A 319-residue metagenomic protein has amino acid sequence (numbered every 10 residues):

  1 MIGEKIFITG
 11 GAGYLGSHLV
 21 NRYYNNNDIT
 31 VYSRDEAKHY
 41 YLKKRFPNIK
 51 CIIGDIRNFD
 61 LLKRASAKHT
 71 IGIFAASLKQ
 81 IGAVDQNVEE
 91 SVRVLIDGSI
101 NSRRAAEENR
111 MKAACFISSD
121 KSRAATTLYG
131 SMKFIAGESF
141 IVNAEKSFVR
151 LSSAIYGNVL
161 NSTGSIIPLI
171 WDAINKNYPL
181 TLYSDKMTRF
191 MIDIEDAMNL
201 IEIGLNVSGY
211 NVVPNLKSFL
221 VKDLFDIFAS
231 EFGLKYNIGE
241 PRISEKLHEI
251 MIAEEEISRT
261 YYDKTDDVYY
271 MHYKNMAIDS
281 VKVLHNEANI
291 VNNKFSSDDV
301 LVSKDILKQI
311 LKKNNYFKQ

Functional and structural regions predicted by a protein language model:
I6-Y24: N-terminal Rossmann NAD(P)H-binding glycine-rich loop of SDR-like oxidoreductase domains
T9, Y32, A75-A76, A114-S119 (+1 more regions): SDR active-site strand-loop-helix element
N26-K38: Conserved glycine-rich Rossmann-like NAD(P)H-binding loop of the short-chain dehydrogenase/reductase
R45-R93: NAD(P)H-binding glycine-rich loop region in Rossmannoid oxidoreductase-like domains and their noncatalytic homologs
C51, S91, A114, L151-A154: Hydrophobic/aromatic anchor residues within beta-strands of the central parallel beta-sheet of Rossmann-like
K68-H69, D85-A114: NAD(P)-cofactor binding segment of oxidoreductase domains
E108, G137-Q319: Strand-loop microenvironment adjacent to phosphate/nucleotide-handling motifs in alpha/beta enzyme folds
M132: Active-site helix of classical SDR
